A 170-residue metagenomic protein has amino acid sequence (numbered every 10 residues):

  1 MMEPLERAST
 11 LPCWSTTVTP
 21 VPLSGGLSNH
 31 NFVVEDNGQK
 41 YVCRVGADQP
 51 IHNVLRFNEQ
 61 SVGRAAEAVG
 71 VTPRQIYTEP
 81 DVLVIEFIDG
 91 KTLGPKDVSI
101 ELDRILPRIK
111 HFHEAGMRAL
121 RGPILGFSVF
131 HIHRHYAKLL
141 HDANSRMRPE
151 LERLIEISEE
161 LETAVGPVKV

Functional and structural regions predicted by a protein language model:
M1-E3, P149-E156: A generic alpha-helix signature
M1-T19: Juxta-kinase regulatory segment immediately upstream of eukaryotic protein kinase catalytic domains
M2-P4, I76, L140-H141, P167-V170: Short intrinsically disordered, low-complexity coil segments enriched in acidic
R7, R108, H135-L139, L154-A164: Residues that form generic nucleotide/phosphate-binding pockets
P12-V18, N58, L154-A164: Short Pro/Gly-enriched beta-strand edge/turn motifs at strand-loop
V21-D142, R146-E150: ATP-binding pocket architecture of kinase catalytic cores
A115, T163-K169: Protein kinase catalytic-loop region centered on the HRD/HxD motif
